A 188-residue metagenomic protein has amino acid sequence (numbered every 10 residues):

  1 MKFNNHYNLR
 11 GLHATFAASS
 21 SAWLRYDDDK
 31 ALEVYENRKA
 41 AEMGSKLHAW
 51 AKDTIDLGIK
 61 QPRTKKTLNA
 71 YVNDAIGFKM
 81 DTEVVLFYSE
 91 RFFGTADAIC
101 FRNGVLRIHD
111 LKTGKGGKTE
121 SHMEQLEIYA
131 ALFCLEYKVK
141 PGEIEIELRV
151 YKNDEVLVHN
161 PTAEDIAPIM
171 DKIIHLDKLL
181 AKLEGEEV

Functional and structural regions predicted by a protein language model:
M1-T95, F101: Metal-dependent nuclease catalytic cores that hydrolyze phosphodiester bonds in DNA/RNA, characterized by
E83-A181: Mg2+/Mn2+-dependent nuclease catalytic core
L183-V188: Glycine- and charge-rich intrinsically disordered segments
